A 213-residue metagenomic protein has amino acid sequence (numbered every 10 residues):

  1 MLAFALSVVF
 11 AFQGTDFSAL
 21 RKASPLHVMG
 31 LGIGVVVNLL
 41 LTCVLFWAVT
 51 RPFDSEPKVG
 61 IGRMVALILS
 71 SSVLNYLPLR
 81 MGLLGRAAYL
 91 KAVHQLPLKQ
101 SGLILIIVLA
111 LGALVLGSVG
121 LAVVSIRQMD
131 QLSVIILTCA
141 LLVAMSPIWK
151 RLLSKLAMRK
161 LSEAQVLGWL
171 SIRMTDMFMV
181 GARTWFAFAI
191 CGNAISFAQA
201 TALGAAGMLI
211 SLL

Functional and structural regions predicted by a protein language model:
M1-L69, L116-L212: Predominantly cytoplasmic-facing regulatory/coupling regions of multi-pass membrane proteins
L40, L77-M81, L213: Residues at alpha-helix boundaries and short interhelical turns
R51, V65-A92: Extended non-transmembrane interhelical loops and adjacent amphipathic helices of multipass membrane proteins
I61-A66, G82-L84, H94-V108: Membrane-interface alpha-helices at helix entry/exit sites of multi-pass transporters
S70-P78, K99-G120, I210: Membrane-embedded alpha-helical segments of transport systems, primarily multispan ion/solute transporters
A92-V93, I190: Residues at alpha-helix termini
